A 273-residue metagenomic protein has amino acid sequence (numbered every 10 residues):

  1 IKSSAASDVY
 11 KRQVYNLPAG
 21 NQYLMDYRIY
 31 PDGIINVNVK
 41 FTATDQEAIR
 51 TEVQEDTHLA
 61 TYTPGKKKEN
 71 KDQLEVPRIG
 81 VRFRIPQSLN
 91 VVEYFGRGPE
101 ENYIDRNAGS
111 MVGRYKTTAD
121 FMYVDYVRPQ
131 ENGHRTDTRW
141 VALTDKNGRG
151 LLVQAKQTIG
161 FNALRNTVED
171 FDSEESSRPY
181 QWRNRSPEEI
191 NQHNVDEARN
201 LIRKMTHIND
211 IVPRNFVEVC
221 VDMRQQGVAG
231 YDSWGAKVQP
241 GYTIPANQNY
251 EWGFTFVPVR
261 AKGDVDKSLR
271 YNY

Functional and structural regions predicted by a protein language model:
S4-Y273: Beta-strand/loop-rich accessory regions of lumenal/periplasmic or secreted enzymes, predominantly carbohydrate-active
